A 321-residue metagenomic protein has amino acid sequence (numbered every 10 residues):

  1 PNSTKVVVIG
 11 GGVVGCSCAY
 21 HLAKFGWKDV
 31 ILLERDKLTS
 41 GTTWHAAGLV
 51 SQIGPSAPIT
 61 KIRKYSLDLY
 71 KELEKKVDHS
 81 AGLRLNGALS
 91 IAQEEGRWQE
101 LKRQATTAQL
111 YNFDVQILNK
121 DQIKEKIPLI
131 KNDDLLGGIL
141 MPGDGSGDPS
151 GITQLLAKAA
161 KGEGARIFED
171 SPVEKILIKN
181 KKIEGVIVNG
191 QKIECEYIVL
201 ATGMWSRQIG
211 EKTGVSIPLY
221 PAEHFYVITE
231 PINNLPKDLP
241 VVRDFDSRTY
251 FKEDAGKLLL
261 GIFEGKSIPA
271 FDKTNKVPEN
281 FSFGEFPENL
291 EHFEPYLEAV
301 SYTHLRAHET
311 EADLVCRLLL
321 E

Functional and structural regions predicted by a protein language model:
N2-T4, N189-Y197: Core beta-strand elements of the Rossmann-like FAD/NAD(P) dinucleotide-binding domain in flavoenzyme oxidoreductases
S3, H79-S90, Q104, K124-E163 (+1 more regions): Helix-loop-beta segment of a Rossmann-like dinucleotide-binding subdomain
I9, I193-G203: Short hydrophobic core segments
F25-T42: Glycine-rich FAD pyrophosphate-binding loop
A47-K126, R248-F251, A255-L259, G284 (+1 more regions): Dinucleotide-binding Rossmann-like beta1-alpha1 core, especially the glycine-rich loop that anchors the ADP
A47-Q52, A88-S90, T213-K237, P295: Central beta-strand plus flanking loop segment that forms part of the substrate or channel wall within the catalytic
G143-N189: Helical element adjacent to the flavin cofactor pocket in flavoenzyme catalytic cores
T303-T310: Conserved small/polar residues in nucleotide/adenosyl-binding loops
